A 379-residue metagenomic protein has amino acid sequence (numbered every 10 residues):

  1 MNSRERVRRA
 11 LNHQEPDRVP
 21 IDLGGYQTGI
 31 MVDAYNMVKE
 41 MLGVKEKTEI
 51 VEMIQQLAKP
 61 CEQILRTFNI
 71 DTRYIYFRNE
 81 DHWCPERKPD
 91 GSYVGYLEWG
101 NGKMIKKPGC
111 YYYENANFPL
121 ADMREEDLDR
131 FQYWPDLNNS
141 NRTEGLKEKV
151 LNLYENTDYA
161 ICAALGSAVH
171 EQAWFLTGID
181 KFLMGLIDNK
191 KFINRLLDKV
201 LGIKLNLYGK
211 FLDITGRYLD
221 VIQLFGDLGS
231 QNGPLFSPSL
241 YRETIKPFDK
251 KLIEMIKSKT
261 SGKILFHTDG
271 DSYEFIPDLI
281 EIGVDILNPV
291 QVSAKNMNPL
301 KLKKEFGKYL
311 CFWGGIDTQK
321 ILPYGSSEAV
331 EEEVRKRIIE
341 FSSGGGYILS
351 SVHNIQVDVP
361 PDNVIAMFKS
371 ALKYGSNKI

Functional and structural regions predicted by a protein language model:
M1-K39, V44-T48, G95-Y96, M104-I379: Active-site loop segments of alpha/beta catalytic cores
Y35-W83: Segments that shape or occlude catalytic/ligand-binding pockets
K88-G91: A short, compositionally biased
